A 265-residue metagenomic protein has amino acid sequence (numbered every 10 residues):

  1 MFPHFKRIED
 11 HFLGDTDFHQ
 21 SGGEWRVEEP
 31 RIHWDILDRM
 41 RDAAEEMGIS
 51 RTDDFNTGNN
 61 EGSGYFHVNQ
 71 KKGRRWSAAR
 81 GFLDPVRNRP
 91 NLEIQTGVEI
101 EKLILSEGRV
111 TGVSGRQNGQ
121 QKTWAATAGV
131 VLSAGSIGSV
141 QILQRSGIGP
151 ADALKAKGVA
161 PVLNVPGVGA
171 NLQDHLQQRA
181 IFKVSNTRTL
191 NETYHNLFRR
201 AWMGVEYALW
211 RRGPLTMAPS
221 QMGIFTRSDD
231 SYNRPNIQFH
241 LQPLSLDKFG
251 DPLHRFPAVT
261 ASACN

Functional and structural regions predicted by a protein language model:
M1, L172, I224: Residue-level signature of catalytic and energy-coupling elements of molecular machines, predominantly ATP/GTP-dependent
F2-V110, R116, R179-G204: Conserved redox-cofactor binding core of oxidoreductases
E29-R31, V98, K102-E107, Q117-G119 (+4 more regions): Short, flexible loop/turn elements at secondary-structure junctions
T52, E93-Q95, A160-N164, H240: General small-molecule cofactor/ligand-binding pocket signal
L92-E93, T123, A128-V130, G223 (+2 more regions): Beta-sheet entry/capping signal
L103, G112-E206: Glycine-rich loop(s) and the adjacent beta-strand/alpha-helix scaffold that form part
T111-S114, M222-I224: Short polybasic amphipathic segments
I181-N265: FAD cofactor-binding and catalytic pocket of flavoenzymes
